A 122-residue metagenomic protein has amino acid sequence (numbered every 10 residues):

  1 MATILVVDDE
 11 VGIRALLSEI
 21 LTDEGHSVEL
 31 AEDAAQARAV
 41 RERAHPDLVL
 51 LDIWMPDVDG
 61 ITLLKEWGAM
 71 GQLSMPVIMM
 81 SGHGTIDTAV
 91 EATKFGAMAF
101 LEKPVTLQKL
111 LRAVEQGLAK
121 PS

Functional and structural regions predicted by a protein language model:
E10, I53-W54, M79: The short loop immediately C-terminal to the conserved phospho-acceptor aspartate in CheY-like receiver
R14, P56-D57, M70, S81 (+2 more regions): The feature encodes the CheY-like receiver
A15-D23: Charged docking surfaces used in two-component/phosphorelay signaling
G25-E32, V40: Short hydrophobic/Thr-rich beta-strand motif most characteristic of the beta2 strand and flanking loop of CheY-like
D33-Q36, D59-T62: Acidic catalytic/metal-coordinating carboxylates
A44-L50: Active-site beta3 strand of CheY-like receiver
V105-E115: C-terminal output helix
